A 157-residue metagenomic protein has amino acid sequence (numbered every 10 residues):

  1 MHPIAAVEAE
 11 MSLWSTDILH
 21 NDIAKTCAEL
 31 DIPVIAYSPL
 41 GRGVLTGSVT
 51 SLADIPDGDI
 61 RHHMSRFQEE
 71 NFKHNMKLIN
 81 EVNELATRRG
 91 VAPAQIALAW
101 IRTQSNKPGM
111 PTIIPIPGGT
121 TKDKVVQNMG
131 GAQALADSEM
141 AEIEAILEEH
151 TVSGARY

Functional and structural regions predicted by a protein language model:
M1-E148, V152-R156: Beta/alpha (TIM)-barrel catalytic core signal, keyed to glycine-rich beta->alpha loops juxtaposed to Asp/Glu that bind
